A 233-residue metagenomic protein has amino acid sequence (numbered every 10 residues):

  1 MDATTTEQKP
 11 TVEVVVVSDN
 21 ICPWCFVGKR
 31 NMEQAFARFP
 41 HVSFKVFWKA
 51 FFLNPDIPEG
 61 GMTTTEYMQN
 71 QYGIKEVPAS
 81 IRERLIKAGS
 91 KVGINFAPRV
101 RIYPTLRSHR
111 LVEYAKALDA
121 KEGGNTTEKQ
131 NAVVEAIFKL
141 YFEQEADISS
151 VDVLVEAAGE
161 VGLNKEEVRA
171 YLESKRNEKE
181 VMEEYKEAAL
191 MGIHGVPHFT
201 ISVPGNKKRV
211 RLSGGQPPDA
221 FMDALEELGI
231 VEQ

Functional and structural regions predicted by a protein language model:
M1-K9: Plant-biased recognition of short, low-complexity, intrinsically disordered N-terminal tails
K9, V14-V17, I21, V27-P40 (+3 more regions): C-terminal cap of thioredoxin/glutaredoxin-like
P23-W24, Y103: Glycine-/small-residue-rich active-site loops that bind phosphorylated ligands and cofactors
K29-Y141: Structural alpha/beta surface segment adjacent to cysteine/selenocysteine redox centers across thiol/disulfide enzymes
